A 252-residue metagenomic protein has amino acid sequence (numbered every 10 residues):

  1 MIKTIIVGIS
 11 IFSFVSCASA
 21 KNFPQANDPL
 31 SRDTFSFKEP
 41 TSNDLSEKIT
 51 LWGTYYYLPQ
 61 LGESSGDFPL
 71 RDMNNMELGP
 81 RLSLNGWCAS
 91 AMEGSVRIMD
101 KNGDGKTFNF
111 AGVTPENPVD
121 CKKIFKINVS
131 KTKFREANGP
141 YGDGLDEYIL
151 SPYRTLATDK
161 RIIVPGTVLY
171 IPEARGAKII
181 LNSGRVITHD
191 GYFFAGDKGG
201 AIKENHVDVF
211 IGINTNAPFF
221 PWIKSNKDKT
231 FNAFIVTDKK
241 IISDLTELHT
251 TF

Functional and structural regions predicted by a protein language model:
M1-I5: Bacterial N-terminal signal peptides that target proteins for export
I6-S13: Bacterial N-terminal signal peptides
A18-F252: Solvent-exposed, well-ordered loop and adjacent helix/strand elements within mature globular domains that form
